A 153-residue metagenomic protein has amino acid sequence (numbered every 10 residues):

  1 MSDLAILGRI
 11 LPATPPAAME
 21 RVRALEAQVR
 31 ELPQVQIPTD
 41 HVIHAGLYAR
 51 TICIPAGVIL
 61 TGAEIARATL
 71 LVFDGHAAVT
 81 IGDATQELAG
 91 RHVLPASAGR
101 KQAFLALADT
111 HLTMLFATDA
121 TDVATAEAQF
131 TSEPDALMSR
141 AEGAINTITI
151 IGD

Functional and structural regions predicted by a protein language model:
M1-T51, E142-D153: A short, N-terminal "cap"/entry segment at the start of jelly-roll beta-barrel domains of the cupin/DSBH fold
A45-I65: Conserved short histidine dyad/triad with adjacent acidic residue
V58, H92, R100, A108-T110: Surface-exposed loop/turn positions
A63-A66, L105-A108: Short glycine/proline-enriched turns and hinge-like loops at secondary-structure junctions
I65-G82: Glycine- and acidic-residue-biased ligand/ion/polar-headgroup-sensing regions
A78-Q102: Short acidic-glycine-tyrosine-enriched beta hairpin
L107-D153: Double-stranded beta-helix
